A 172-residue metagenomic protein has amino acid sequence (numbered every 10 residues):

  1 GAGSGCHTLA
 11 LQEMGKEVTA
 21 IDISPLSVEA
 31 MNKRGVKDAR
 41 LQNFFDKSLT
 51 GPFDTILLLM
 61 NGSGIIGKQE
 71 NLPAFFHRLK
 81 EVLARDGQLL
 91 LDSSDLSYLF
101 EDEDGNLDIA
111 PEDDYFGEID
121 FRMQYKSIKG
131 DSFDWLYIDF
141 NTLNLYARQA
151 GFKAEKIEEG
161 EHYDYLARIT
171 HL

Functional and structural regions predicted by a protein language model:
S4-G15: Conserved SAM-binding loop of SAM-dependent methyltransferases across substrates and taxa, primarily the Class I
S24-P25: Conserved SAM/SAH-binding beta-strand->alpha-helix loop
M31-N32: Conserved SAM-binding loop
G35-D46: Conserved SAM-binding strand-loop segment of SAM-dependent methyltransferases
F45-I56: A short acidic, Gly/Pro-enriched loop at the edge of an enzyme's catalytic core that lines a small-molecule cofactor
L72-R85: A short glycine-rich, Lys/Arg-flanked "PGG" loop and its adjoining helix->strand segment in the class I
R85-L145: SAM-dependent methyltransferase
Y146, A150-L172: Core SAM-dependent methyltransferase catalytic element
